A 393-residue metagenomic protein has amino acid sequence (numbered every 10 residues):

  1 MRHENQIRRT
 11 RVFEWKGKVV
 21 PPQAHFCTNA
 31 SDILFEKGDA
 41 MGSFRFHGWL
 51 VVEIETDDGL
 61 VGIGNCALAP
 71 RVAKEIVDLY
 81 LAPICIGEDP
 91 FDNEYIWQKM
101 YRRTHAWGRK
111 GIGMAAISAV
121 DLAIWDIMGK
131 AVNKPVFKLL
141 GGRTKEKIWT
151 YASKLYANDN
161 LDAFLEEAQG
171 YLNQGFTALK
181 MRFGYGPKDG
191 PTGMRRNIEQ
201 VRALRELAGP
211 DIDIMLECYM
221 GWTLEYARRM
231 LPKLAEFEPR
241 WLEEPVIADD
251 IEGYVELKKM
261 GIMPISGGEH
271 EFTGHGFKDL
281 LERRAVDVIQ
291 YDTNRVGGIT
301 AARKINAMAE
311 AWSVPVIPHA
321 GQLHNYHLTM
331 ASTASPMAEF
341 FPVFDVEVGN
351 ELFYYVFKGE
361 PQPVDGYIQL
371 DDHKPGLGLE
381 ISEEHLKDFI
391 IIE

Functional and structural regions predicted by a protein language model:
M1-D58, A67, Y354: Structured beta-strand/loop patches that form or line metal/cofactor-binding pockets in enzymes
R2-R8, W15, V19-P22, L34-E36 (+2 more regions): Flexible C-terminal active-site loop/helix
F13, D39, E55-A131: Metal- or metallocofactor-binding catalytic centers and their adjacent structured scaffolds across diverse enzyme
D32-I33, P232, E238, D249-Y367: Shared catalytic-loop signature of beta/alpha-barrel
G59, L81, V120, N133 (+7 more regions): Conserved, mostly hydrophobic/aromatic
G64, T150-A152, T177-M181, I214-C218 (+5 more regions): Hydrophobic faces of well-ordered beta-strands that scaffold small-molecule active sites in alpha/beta enzyme cores
I112, D121-A157: Glycine-rich, aromatic-flanked loop segments that form ligand/cofactor-binding clefts across common enzyme folds
K147-M260: Metal-dependent enolase-superfamily TIM-barrel catalytic cores that perform enediolate-based chemistry
